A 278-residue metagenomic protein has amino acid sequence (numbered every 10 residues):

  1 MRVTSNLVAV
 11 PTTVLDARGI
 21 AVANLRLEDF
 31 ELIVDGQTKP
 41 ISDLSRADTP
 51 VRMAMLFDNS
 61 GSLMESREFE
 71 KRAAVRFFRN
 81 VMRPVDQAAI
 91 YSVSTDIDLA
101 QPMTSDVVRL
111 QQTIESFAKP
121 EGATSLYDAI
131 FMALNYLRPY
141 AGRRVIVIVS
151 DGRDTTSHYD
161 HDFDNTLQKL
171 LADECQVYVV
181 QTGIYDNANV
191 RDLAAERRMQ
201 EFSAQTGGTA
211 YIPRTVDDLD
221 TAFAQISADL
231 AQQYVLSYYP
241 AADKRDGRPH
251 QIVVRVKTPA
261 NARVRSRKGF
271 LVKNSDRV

Functional and structural regions predicted by a protein language model:
M1-V278: Scaffold/interface architecture of coatomer-like assemblies
